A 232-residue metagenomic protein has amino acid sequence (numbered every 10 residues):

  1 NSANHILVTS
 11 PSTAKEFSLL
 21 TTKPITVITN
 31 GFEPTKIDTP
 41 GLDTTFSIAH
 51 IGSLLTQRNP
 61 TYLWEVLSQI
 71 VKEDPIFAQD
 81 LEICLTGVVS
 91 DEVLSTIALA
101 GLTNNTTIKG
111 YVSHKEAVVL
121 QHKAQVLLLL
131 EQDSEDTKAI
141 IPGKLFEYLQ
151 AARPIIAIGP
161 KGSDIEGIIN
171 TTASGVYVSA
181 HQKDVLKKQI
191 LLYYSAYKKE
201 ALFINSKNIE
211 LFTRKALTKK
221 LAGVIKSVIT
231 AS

Functional and structural regions predicted by a protein language model:
N4, Q121-K138: Acidic donor-binding loop of glycosyltransferase active sites
T9-S12, G31, L42: Carbohydrate-associated surface elements
T29-I37: Short beta-strand->alpha-helix junction loop in the catalytic core of nucleotide-activated group-transfer enzymes
G41-R58, W64-S68, L217: Conserved donor-binding/catalytic core segment of Leloir-type glycosyltransferases
D74-G87, E92-E116: Nucleotide-activated donor-binding/catalytic signature segment of Leloir-type glycosyltransferases, i.e., the conserved
S113-A124, Q150: Short acidic alpha-helix that forms the nucleotide-activated donor recognition element in Leloir-type transferases
P160-L191: Change "using UDP/GDP/dTDP sugars" to "using nucleotide sugars
H181-V185, K198-S227: A charged, aromatic-enriched C-terminal amphipathic alpha-helix characteristic of glycosyltransferases across folds
